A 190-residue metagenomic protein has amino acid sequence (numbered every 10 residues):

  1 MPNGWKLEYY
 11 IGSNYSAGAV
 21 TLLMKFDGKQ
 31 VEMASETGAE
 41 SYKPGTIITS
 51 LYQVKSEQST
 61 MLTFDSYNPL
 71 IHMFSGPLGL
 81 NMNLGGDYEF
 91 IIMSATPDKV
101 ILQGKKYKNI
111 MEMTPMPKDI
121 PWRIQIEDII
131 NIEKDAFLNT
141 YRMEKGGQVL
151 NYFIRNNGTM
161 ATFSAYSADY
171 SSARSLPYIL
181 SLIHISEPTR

Functional and structural regions predicted by a protein language model:
M1-M61, A95, Y107-E112, M116-M143: Acidic/polar, low-complexity intrinsically disordered N-terminal segments immediately downstream of a Sec signal
L7, V31-S35, M61-F64, V100-L102 (+2 more regions): Short hydrophobic/aromatic-rich beta-strand segments that constitute the beta-sheet cores of beta-sandwich/beta-barrel
S13-A19, S41, L70-S75, Y107-M113 (+3 more regions): Short, surface-exposed beta-strand/loop "edge" segments at domain boundaries and coil↔beta transitions
A39-S41, G79, D87-F90: Catalytic micro-motifs at enzyme active sites that drive phosphoryl/nucleotidyl and oxygen chemistry
T63-G85: An anionic, turn-rich surface loop/hairpin at beta-sheet edges that serves as a generic interaction/coordination patch
L84-E112: Hydrophobic, ordered structural segments
L138-L182: Short Lys/Arg-enriched alpha/beta "domain-start" segment
I183-T189: Residue-level detector of conserved catalytic or cofactor/ligand-binding positions in enzyme active sites
